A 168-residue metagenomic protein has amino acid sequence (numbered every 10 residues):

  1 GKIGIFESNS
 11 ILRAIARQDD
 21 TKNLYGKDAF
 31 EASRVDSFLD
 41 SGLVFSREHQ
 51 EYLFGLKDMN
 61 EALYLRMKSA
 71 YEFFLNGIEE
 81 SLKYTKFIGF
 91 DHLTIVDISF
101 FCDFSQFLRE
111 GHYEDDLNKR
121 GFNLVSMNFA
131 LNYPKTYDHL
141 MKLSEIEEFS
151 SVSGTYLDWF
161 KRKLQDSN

Functional and structural regions predicted by a protein language model:
G1-N76: GST-like domain detector, emphasizing the conserved glutathione-binding G-site in the N-terminal thioredoxin-like
A16-D20, L43, K83, D103 (+3 more regions): Hydrophobic/aromatic-lined pockets within catalytic cores
T21, E80-D91, E114-D116, I146-S153: Surface-exposed helix-capping loop/turn segments at secondary-structure junctions
V35, I88-Y137, L143, F160: GST superfamily/GST-like fold recognition
V44-E48, R109-Y113, L164-N168: Secretory-pathway/luminal and periplasmic proteins that interact with or process carbohydrate-rich
Y52-M59, R120-F122, Y156-L157: Short linear capping/connector segments at secondary-structure termini
M67-I78, D103, T136-H139: Alpha-helical packing segments of well-folded alpha/beta enzyme cores
E148-N168: C-terminal helix/juxtamembrane-tail motif
